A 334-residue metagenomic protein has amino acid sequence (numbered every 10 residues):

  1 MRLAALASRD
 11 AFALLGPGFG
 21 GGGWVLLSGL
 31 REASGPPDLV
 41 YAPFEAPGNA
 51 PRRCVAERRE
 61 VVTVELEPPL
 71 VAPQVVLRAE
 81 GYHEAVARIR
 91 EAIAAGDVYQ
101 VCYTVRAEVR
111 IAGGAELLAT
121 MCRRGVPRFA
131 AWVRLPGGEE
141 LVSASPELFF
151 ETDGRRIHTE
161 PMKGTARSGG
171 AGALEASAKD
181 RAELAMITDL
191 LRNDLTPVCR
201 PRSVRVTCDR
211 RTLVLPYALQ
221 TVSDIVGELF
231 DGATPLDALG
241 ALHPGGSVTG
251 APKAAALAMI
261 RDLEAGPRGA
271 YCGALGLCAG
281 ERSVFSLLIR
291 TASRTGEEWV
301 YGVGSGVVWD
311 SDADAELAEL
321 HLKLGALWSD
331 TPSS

Functional and structural regions predicted by a protein language model:
M1-S334: Extended alpha-helical targeting/anchoring segments, especially N-terminal organellar/secretory targeting helices
